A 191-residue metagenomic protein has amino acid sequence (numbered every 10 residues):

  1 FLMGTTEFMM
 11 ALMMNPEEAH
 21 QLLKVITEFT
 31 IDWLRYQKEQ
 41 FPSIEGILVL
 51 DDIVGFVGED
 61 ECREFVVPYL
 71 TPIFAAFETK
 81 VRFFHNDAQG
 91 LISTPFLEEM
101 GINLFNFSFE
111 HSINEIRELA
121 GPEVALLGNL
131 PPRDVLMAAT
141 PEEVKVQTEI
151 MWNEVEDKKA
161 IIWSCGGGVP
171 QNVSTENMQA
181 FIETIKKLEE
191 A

Functional and structural regions predicted by a protein language model:
F1-A191: Active-site loop segments of alpha/beta catalytic cores
